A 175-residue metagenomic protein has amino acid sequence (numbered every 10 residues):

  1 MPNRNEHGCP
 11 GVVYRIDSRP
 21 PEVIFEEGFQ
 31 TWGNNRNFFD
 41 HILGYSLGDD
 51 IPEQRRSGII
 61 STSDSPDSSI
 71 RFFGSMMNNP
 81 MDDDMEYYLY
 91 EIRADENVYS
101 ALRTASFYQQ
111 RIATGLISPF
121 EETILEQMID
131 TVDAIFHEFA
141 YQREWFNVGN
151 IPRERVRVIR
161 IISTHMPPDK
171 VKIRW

Functional and structural regions predicted by a protein language model:
M1-W175: NAD-dependent ADP-ribosyltransferases
